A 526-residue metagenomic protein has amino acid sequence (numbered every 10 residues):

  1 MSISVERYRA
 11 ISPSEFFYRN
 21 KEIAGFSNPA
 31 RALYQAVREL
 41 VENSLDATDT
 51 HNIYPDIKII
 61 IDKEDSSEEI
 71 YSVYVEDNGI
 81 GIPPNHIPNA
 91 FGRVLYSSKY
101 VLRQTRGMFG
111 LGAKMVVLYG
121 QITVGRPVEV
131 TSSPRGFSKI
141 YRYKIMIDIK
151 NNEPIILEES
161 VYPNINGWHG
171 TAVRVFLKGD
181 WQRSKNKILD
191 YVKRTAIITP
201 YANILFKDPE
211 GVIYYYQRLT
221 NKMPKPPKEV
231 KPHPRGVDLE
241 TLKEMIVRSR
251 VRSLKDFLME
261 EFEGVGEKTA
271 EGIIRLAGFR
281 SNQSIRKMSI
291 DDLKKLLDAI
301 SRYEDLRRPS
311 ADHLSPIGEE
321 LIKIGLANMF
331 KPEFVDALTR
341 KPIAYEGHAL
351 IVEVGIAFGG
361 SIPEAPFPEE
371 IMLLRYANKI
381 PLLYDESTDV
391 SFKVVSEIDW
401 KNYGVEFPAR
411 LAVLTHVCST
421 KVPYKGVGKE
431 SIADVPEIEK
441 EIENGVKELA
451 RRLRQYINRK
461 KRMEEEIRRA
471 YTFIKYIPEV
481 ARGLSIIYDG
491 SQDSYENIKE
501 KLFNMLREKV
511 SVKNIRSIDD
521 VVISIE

Functional and structural regions predicted by a protein language model:
M1-Y54, N85-P88, H233: Bergerat-fold GHKL ATPase/HATPase_c domain
I3-S4, S97-V237, E244, Q283-L296: GHKL-type ATPase core
I53-D62: A conserved short beta-strand within the histidine kinase catalytic ATPase domain
D62-V73: Short beta-strand-loop-beta element adjacent to the nucleotide/active-site pocket used for signaling
D77: Acidic ATP/Mg2+-coordinating residue in the GHKL
G81-N89, V116: Short helix N-cap motif at coil->helix boundaries in the Bergerat
Y214-E240, E364-K461: GHKL/Bergerat-fold ATPase module
K255-A277: Helix-hairpin-helix
